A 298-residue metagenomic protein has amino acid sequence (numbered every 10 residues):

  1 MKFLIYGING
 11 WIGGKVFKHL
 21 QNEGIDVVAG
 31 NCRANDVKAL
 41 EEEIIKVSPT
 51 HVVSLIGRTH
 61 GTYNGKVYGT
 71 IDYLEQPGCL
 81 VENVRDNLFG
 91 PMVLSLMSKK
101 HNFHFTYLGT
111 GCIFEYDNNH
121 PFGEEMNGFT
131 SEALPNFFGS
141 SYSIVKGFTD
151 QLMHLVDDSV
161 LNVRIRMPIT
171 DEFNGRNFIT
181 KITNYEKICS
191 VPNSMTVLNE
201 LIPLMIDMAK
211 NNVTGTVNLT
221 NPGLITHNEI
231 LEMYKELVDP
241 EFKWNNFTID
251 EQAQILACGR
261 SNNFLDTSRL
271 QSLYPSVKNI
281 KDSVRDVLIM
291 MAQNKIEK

Functional and structural regions predicted by a protein language model:
M1-L20: N-terminal Rossmann NAD(P)H-binding glycine-rich loop of SDR-like oxidoreductase domains
Y6, L55-I56, F105-G111, V163-I165: SDR active-site strand-loop-helix element
D36-L88: NAD(P)H-binding glycine-rich loop region in Rossmannoid oxidoreductase-like domains and their noncatalytic homologs
Q76-G90, C112-V163, T170: Catalytic helix-loop patch of NAD(P)-dependent Rossmann-fold dehydrogenases
F89-V93, H104, F148-T149, V197: Conserved cofactor-binding/catalytic machinery of classical short-chain dehydrogenase/reductase
G139, Q151-E200, D207: NAD(P)-dependent short-chain dehydrogenase/reductase
L204-A257, S261, L288, K295-K298: Mid/C-terminal beta-alpha module of Rossmann-like enzyme folds, strongest in SDR-family dehydrogenases/epimerases
C258-K298: C-terminal amphipathic/interface module of NAD(P)-dependent oxidoreductases and related NAD-binding regulators
